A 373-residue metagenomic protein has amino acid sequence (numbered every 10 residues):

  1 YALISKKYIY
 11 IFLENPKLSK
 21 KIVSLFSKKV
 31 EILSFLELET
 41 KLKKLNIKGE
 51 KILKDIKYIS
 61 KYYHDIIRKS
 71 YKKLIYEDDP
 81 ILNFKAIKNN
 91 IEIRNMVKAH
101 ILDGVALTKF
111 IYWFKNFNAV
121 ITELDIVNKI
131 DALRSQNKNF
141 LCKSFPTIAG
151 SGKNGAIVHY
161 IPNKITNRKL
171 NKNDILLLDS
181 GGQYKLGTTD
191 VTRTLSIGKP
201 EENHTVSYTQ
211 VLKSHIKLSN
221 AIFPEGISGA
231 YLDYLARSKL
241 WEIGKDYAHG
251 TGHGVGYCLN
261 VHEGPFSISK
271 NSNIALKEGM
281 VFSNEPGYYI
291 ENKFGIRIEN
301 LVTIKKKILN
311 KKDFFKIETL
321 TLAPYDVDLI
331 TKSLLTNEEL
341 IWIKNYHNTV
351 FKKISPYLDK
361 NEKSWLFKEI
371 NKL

Functional and structural regions predicted by a protein language model:
Y1-L373: Active-site neighborhoods and metal-handling regions in enzymes and metal-associated proteins
